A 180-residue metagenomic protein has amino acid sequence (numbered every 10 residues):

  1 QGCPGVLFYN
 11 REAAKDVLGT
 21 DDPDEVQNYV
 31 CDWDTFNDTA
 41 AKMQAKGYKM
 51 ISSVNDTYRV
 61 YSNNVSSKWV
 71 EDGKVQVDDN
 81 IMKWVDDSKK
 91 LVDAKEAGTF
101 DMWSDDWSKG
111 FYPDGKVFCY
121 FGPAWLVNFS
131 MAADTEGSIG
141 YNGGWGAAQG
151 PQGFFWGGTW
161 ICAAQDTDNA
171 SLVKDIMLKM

Functional and structural regions predicted by a protein language model:
Q1-E25, S53-G73, F155-A163: Periplasmic solute-binding protein
Y9-A13, D32-T39, T57, I81-S88 (+1 more regions): Stable alpha-helical elements in mature extracytoplasmic
D16, E25-C31, S67-W84, A132-G140 (+2 more regions): Short, solvent-exposed loop/beta-turn-alpha elements that line the ligand-binding surface or hinge of extracytoplasmic
W33-Q44, G73-D105: Glycine-centered hinge/linker elements that transmit conformational signals in sensory and ligand-binding systems
Q44-V54: Bilobed periplasmic-binding protein-like "clamshell/Venus-flytrap" ligand-binding domains
G47, P113-P123: Alpha-to-beta junction loops
V54-T57, D105, F121-M131: Beta->alpha turn/N-cap motifs
T135-M180: Extracytoplasmic/periplasmic substrate-recognition and gating elements
